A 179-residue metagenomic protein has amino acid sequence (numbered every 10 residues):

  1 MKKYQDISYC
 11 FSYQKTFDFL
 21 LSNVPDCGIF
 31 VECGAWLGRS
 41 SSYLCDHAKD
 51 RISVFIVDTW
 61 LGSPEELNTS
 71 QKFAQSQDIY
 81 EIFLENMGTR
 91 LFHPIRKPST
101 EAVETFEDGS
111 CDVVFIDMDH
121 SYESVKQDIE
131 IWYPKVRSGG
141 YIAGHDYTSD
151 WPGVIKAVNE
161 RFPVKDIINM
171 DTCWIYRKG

Functional and structural regions predicted by a protein language model:
K2-G179: S-adenosylmethionine/decaboxylated-SAM
